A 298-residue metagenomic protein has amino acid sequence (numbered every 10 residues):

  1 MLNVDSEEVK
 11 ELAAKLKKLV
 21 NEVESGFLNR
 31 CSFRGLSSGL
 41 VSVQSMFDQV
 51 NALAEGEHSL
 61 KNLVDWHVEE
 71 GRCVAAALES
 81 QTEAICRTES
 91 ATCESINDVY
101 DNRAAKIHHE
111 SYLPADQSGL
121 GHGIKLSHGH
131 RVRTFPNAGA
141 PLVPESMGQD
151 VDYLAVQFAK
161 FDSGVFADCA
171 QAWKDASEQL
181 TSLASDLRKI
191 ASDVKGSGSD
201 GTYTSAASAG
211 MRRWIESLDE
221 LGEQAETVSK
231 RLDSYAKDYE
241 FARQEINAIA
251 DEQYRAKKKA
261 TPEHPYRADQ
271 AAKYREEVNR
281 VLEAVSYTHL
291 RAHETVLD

Functional and structural regions predicted by a protein language model:
M1-N62, H67-S197, Y203, A209-G210 (+2 more regions): Intrinsically disordered, low-complexity Pro/Gly/Thr/Ser/Ala-rich repeat tracts
